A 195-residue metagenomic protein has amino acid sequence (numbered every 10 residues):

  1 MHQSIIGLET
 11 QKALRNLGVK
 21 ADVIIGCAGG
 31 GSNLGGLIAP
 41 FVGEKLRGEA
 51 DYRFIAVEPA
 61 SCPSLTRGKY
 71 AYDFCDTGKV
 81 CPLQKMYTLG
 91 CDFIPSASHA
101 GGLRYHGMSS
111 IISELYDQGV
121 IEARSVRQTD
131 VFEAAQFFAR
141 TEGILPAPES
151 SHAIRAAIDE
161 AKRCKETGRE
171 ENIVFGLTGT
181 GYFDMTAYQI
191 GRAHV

Functional and structural regions predicted by a protein language model:
M1-E9, A147-H152: A glycine-rich, Thr/Ser-enriched phosphate-binding loop motif common to dinucleotide/cofactor-binding enzymes
H2-I6, L17-G18, G43-D51, I55-I144 (+1 more regions): Active-site/ligand-binding loops adjacent to catalytic centers
K12-K20: Phosphate/pyrophosphate-binding loops at sites that engage ATP/ADP/AMP, CoA/4′-phosphopantetheine, polyphosphate
K20-L34, F54, I173-L177: A short, small-residue-rich loop immediately preceding and capping a beta-strand
I25-G30, E58, S125-R127, I144-H152 (+1 more regions): Active-site nucleophile and cofactor-binding loops and adjacent substrate-binding regions of central metabolic enzymes
A28-I38, S64-T66, S150-A157, Y182-M185: Short glycine/serine/threonine-rich phosphate/pyrophosphate-binding segments that cradle anionic phosphate groups
A139-G176: C-terminal structured "cap/appendage" subdomains that terminate the fold
Q189-V195: Residue-level detector of conserved catalytic or cofactor/ligand-binding positions in enzyme active sites
